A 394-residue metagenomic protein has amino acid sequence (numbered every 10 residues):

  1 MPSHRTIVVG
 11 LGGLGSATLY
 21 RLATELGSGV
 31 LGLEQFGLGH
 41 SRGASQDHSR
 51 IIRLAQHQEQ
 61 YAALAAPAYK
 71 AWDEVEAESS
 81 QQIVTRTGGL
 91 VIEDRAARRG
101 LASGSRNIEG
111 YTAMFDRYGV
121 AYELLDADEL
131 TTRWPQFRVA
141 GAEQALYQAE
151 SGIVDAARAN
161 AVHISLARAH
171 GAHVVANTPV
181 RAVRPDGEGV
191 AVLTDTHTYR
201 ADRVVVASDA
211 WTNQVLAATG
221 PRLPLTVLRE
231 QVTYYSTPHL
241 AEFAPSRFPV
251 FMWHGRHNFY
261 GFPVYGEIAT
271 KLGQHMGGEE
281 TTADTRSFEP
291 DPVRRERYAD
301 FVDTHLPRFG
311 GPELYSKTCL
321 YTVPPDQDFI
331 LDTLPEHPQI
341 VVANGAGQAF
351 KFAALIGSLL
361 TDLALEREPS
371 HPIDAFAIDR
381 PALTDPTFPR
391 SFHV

Functional and structural regions predicted by a protein language model:
M1-L14: Beta1/beta-strand and adjacent pyrophosphate-binding region of the FAD-binding site in flavoprotein oxidoreductases
V8-V9, L33, Y199-W211, G357: Short hydrophobic core segments
Y20-T24, S80-R86, T198, S208-Q339: Active-site substrate-recognition segment that forms the wall of the catalytic cavity or substrate channel
A23-A44: Glycine-rich FAD pyrophosphate-binding loop
S49-R133, A142, N258: Dinucleotide-binding Rossmann-like beta1-alpha1 core, especially the glycine-rich loop that anchors the ADP
E59, A63-A66, A96-N107, L146-S165 (+1 more regions): Short beta-strand to alpha-helix junction loop
L146-D202, A207: Helical element adjacent to the flavin cofactor pocket in flavoenzyme catalytic cores
D300-V394: C-terminal catalytic lobe of FAD-dependent flavoproteins
